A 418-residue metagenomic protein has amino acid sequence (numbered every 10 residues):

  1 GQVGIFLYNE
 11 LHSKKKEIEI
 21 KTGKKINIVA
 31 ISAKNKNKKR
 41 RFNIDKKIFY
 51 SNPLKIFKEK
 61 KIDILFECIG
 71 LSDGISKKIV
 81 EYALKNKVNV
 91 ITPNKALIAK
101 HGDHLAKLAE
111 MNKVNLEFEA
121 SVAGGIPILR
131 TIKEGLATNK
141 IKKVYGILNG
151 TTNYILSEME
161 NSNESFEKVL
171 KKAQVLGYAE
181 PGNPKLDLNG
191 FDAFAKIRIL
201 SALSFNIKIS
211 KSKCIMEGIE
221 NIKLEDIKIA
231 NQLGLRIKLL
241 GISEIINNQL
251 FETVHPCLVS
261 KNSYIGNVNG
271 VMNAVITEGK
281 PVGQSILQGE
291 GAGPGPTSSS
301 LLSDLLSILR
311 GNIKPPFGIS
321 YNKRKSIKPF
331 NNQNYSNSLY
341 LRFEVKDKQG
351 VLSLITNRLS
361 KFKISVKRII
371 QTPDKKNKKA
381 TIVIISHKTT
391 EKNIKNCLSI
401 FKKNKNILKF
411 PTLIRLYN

Functional and structural regions predicted by a protein language model:
G1-K85: N-terminal glycine-/serine-/threonine-rich beta1-alpha1-beta2 phosphate-ribose binding loop of Rossmann-like
Q2, F6, S51, K60 (+16 more regions): Conserved active-site and cofactor/substrate-binding residues in soluble primary-metabolism enzymes
I69-N86, P93-K133: Rossmann-fold NAD(P)-binding glycine/threonine-rich loop
V90-I91, V366: A short hydrophobic/small-residue beta-strand
E110-D192: Rossmann-like NAD(P)H-binding beta-loop-alpha module
I141-Y145, N153-L156, Y178-K185, E244 (+1 more regions): Catalytic, metal-anchored helix/loop core of enzyme active sites in primary metabolism
V169-N267, M272-A274: Substrate-binding/catalytic subdomain of NAD(P)-dependent oxidoreductase enzymes
L305-N418: A conserved regulatory-domain signal marking ACT and ACT-like small-molecule sensing domains and adjacent regulatory
